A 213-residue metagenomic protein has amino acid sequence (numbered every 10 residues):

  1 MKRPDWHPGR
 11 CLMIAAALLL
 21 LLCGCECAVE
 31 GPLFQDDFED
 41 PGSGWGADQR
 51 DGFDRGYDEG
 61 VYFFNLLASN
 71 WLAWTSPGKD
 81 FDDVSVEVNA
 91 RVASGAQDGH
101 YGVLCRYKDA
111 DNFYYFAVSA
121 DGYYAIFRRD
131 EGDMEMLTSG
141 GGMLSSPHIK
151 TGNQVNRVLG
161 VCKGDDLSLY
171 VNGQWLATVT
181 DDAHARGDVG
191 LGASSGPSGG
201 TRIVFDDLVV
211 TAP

Functional and structural regions predicted by a protein language model:
L22-G24: C-terminal motif of bacterial Sec signal peptides marking the signal peptidase cleavage site
C27-Q49: Extracellular carbohydrate-recognition regions
F38, D206-V210: Extracellular beta-strand elements of beta-rich domains used for carbohydrate recognition/degradation or cell-matrix
P41-W71: Extracellular glycan-recognition surfaces and repeat-rich motifs
L66-D133: Secretory/extracellular carbohydrate-interaction modules and structurally similar beta-sandwich "look-alikes"
G132-R157: Short, aromatic/His-centered strand-loop micro-motif at the edge of beta-sheets
Q154-S168: Localized edge beta-strand/strand-to-loop motifs within extracellular or lumenal beta-rich domains
V179-D206: Flexible glycan-contacting loops in extracellular carbohydrate-active proteins
